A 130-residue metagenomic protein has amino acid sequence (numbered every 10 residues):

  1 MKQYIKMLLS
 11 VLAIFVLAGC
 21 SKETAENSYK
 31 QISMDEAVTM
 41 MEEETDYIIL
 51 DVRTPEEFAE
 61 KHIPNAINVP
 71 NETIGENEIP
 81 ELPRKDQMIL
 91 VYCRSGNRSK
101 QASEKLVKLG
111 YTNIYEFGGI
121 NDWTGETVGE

Functional and structural regions predicted by a protein language model:
K2-L8, F15-M40, E56-Q87, R94-E130: Rhodanese-like catalytic fold shared by cysteine-dependent sulfurtransferases and DSP/PTP-type phosphatases
I48-D51: Structural scaffold elements adjacent to functional motifs in cytosolic proteins
